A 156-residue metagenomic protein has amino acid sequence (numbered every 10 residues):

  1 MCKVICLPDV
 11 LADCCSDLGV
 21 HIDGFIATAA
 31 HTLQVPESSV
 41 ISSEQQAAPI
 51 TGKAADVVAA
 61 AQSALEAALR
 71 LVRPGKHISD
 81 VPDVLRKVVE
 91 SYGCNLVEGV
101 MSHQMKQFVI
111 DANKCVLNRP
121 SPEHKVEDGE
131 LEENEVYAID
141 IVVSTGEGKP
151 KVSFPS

Functional and structural regions predicted by a protein language model:
M1-S156: Active-site neighborhoods and metal-handling regions in enzymes and metal-associated proteins
